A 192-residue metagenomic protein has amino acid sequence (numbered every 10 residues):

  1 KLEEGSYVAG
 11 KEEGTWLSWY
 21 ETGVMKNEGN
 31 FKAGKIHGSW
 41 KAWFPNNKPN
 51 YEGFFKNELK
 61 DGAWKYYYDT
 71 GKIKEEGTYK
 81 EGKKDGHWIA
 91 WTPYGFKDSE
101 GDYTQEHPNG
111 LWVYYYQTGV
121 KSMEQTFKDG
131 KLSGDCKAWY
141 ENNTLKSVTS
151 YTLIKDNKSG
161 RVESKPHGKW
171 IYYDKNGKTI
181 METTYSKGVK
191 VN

Functional and structural regions predicted by a protein language model:
K1-N192: Glycine/tyrosine- and acidic-biased, solvent-exposed loop/turn segments at the edges of beta-strands
